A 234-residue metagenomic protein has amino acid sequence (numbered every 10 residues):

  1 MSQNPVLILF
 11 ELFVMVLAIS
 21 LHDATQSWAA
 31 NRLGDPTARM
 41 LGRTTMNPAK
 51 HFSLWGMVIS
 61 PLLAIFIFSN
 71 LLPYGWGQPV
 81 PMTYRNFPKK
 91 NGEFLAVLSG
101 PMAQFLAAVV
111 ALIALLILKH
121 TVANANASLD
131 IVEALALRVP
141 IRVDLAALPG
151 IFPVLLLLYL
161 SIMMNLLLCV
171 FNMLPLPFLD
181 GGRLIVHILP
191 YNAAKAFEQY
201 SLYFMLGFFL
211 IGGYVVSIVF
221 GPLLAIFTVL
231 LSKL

Functional and structural regions predicted by a protein language model:
M1-L234: Hydrophobic transmembrane alpha-helices and their immediate loop junctions in multi-pass integral membrane proteins
